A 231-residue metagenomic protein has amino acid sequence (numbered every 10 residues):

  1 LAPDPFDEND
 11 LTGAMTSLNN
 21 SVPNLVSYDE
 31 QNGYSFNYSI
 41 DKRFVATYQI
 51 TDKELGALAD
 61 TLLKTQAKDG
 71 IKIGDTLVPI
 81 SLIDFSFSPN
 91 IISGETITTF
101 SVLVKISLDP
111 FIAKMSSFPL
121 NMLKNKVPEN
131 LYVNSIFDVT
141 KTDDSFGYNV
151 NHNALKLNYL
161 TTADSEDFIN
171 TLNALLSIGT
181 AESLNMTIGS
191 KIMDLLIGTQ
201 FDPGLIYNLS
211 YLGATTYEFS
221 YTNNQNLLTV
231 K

Functional and structural regions predicted by a protein language model:
L1-K231: Extracellular/lumenal and peripheral-membrane lipid-interaction modules
